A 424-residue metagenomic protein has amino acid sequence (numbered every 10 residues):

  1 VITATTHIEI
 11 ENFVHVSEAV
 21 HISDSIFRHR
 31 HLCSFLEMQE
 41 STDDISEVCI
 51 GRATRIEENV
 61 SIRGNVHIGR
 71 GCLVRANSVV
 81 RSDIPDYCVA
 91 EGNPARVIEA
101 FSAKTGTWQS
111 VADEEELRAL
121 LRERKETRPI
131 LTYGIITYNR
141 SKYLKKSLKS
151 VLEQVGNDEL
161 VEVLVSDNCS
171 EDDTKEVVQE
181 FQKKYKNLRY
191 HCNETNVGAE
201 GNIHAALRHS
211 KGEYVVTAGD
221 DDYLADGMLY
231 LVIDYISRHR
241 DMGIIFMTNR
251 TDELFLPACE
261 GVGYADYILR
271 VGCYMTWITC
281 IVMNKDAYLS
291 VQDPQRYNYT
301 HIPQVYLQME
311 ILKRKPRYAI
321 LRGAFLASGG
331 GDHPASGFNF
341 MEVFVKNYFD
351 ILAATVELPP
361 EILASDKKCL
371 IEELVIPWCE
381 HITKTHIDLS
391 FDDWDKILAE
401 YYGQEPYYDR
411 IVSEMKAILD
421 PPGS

Functional and structural regions predicted by a protein language model:
V1-V66, N93-P94, F101-S102: Flexible, glycine/small-residue-enriched loop-and-beta-strand segment within the central core of proteins
R140-Q154: Short, well-formed alpha-helical segments that are part of the catalytic scaffolds of diverse glycosyltransferases
D167-E176, T195, G219: A conserved acidic beta->alpha catalytic loop
N193-S210: Glycine-rich, basic loop-to-helix element that forms the pyrophosphate-binding segment of sugar-nucleotide handling
V215: Short aromatic/hydrophobic "clamp" motif used to bind/position activated sugar donors
Y223, G227-C259: Conserved donor NDP-sugar-binding/catalytic core segment of glycosyltransferases
Y264-K346: Conserved nucleotide-sugar donor-binding catalytic segment
S336-E361, K384-E405: Catalytic core of nucleotide-sugar-dependent glycosyltransferases
